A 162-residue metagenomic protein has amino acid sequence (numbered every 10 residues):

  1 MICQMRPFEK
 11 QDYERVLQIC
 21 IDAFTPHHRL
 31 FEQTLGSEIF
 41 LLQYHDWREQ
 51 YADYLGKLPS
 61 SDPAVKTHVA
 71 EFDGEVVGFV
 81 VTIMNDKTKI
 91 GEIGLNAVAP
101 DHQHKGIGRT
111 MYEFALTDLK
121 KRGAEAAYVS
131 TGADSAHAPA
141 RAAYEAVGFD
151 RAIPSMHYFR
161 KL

Functional and structural regions predicted by a protein language model:
C3, P7-E14, Q18-G94, A99 (+3 more regions): Acetyl-CoA-dependent GNAT
T34-E38, E145, L162: Residue-level signal for alpha-helical context at structural boundaries
I90, A126-Y128: Structural preference for beta-strand elements that scaffold enzyme active sites
V98, H104-T117, A142, A146: Conserved acetyl-CoA-binding loop-helix of GNAT-fold acetyltransferases
Q103, Y128-A140, F159-L162: Conserved beta-strand-loop-alpha-helix junction that forms the acyl-donor binding cleft
R109, K121, E125, A133-P154: Conserved active-site alpha-helix within GNAT-family acetyltransferase domains
L116-L119, L162: Generic leucine side-chain signal with a strong bias for well-ordered alpha-helical environments
